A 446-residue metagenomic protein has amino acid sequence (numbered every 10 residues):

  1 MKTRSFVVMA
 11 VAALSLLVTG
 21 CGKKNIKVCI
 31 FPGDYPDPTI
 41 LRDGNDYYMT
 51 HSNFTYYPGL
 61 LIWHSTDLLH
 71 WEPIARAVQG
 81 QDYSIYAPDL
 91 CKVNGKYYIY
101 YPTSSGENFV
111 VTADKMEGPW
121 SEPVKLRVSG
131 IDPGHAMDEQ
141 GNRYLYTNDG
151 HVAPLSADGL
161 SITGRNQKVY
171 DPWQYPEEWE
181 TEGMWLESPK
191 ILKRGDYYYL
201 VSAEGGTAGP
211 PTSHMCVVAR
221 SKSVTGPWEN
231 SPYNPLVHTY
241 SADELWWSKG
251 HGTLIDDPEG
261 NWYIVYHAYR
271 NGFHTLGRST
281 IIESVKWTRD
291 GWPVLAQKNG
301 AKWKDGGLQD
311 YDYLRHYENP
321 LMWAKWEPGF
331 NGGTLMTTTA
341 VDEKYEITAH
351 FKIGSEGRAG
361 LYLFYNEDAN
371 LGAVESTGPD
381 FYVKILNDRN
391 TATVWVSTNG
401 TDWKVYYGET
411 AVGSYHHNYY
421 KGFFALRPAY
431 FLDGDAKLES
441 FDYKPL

Functional and structural regions predicted by a protein language model:
V18-G20: C-terminal motif of bacterial Sec signal peptides marking the signal peptidase cleavage site
K23-R42, T55, L68-K92, G118-M137 (+5 more regions): Surface loop/turn signatures of beta-propeller and other carbohydrate-active proteins
P36-Y56, A75-V78, Y86-T103, V110 (+5 more regions): Hydrophobic core segments of beta-strands in well-ordered, beta-rich domains
Y57-L61, G106-V110, H151-S156, G209-V218 (+1 more regions): Structural motif
H64-L68, T112-G118, P154-T163, A219-E229 (+1 more regions): Short loop/turn segments immediately following beta-strands, especially the blade-tip and inter-blade linker loops
L186-V237: Loop/turn-rich, solvent-exposed surfaces of beta-rich toroidal or solenoidal domains
C216-Y263, H267-Y269, F273-T288, L386 (+1 more regions): Aromatic sugar-binding interfaces of carbohydrate-active proteins
N271, D290-L446: Extracellular glycan-recognition regions
